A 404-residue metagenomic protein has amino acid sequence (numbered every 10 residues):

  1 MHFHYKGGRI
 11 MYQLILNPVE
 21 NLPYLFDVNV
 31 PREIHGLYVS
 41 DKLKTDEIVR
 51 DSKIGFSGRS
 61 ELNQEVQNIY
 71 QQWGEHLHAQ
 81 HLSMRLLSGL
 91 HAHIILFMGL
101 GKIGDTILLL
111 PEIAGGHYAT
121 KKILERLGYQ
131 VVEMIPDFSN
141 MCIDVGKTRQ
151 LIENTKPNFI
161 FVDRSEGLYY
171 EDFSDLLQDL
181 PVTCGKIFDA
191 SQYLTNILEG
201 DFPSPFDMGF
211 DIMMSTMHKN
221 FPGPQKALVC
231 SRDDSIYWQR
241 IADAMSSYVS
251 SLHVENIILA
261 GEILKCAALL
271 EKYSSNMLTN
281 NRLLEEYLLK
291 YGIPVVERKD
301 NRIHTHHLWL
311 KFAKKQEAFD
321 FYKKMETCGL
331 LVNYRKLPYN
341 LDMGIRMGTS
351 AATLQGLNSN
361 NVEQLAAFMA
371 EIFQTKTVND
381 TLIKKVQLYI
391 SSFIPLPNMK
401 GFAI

Functional and structural regions predicted by a protein language model:
M1-R59: N-terminal "arm"/small-domain region of PLP-dependent enzymes with the aminotransferase-like
H4-G7, E61, N68, Q72-L82 (+5 more regions): Conserved PLP-enzyme active-site core in the AAT-like
Y5-R9, T279, N340-I404: PLP-dependent enzyme catalytic core of the Aspartate aminotransferase-like
Y12-L16, K42-R50, W238-A242, I257-C266 (+3 more regions): Short acidic (Asp/Glu) and glycine-rich catalytic loops that position anionic groups and cofactors
P31, H35, N63-Y70, N281 (+2 more regions): Hydrophobic face of alpha-helices
T45-S52, V254-E255, N398-I404: Short coil/turn segments at secondary-structure boundaries
D233, C266, K314, T327 (+3 more regions): Short, well-ordered loop/turn and helix-capping segments at boundaries between secondary-structure elements and domains
L264-K265, S274-G344, I404: Conserved small-domain helix->loop->beta segment predominantly found in fold-type I
